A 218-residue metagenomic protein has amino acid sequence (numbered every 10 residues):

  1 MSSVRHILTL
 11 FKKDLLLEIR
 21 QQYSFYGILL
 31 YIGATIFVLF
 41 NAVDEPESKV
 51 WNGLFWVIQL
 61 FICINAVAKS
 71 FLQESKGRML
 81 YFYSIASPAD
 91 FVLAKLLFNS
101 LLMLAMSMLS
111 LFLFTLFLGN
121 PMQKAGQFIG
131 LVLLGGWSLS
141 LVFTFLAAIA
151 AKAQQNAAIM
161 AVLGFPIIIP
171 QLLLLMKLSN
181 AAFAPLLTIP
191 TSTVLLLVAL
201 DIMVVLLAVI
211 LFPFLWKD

Functional and structural regions predicted by a protein language model:
M1-G27: Aromatic- and glycine-rich beta-strand/loop motifs that create alpha-glucan
E18-I19, I64-F82: Transmembrane helix boundary and interhelical loop/hinge segments in multi-pass membrane proteins
Q22-V43, L54-C63, L163-L174, L200-A208: Hydrophobic alpha-helical transmembrane segments of multi-pass membrane transport/permease proteins
A42-P46, F112-L133, S179-V194: Membrane-interfacial helix-loop-helix connectors in multipass membrane proteins
P88-T115: Selective transmembrane-helix segments that form parts of the transport pathway or gating/packing helices in multipass
L133-F165, K217-D218: A structural motif at transmembrane helix-loop-helix junctions in multipass membrane proteins
V162-L163, I167-D218: Terminal transmembrane helical anchor/hairpin motif
